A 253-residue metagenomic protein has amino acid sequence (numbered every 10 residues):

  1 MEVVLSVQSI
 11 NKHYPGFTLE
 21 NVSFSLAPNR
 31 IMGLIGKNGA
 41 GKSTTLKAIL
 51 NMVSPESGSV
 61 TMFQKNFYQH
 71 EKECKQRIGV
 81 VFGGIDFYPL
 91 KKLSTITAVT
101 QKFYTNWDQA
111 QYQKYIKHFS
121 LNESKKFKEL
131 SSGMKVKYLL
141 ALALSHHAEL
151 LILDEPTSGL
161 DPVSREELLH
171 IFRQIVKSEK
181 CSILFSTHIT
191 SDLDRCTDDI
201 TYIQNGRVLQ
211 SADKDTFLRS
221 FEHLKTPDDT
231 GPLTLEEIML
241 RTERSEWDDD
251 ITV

Functional and structural regions predicted by a protein language model:
V7-I10, F17-A27, G58: Conserved beta-strand
I35-K37: The feature captures the beta-strand-to-loop junction immediately N-terminal to the Walker
L50: Helix-to-loop junction immediately C-terminal to a conserved catalytic motif
G58-Q69, E73-C74: Conserved ABC transporter NBD signature motif
F82-Y138: ABC-family P-loop ATPase nucleotide-binding domains
L151-E155: Catalytic Walker B motif of ABC-type/P-loop ATPase nucleotide-binding domains
P162-S164: Helix N-cap at the start of a conserved alpha-helix in ABC-type nucleotide-binding domains
